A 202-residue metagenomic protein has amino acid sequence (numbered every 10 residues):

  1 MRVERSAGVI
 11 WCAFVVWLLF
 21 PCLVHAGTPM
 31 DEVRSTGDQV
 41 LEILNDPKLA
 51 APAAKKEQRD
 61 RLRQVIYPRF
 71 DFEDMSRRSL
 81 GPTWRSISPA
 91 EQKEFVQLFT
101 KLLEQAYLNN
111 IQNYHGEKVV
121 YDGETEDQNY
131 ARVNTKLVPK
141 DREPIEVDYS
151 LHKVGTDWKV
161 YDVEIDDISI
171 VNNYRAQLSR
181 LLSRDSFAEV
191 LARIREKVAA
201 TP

Functional and structural regions predicted by a protein language model:
M1-C12: Bacterial N-terminal signal peptides that target proteins for export
A13-F14, V24: Cleavable N-terminal signal peptides
L19-L23: N-terminal signal peptide c-region/cleavage motif recognized by signal peptidases
T28-Y107: Early exported N-terminus immediately downstream of N-terminal targeting peptides
D31, D46-A53, E57, S86-A90 (+6 more regions): Surface-exposed, polar/charged faces of alpha-helical domains in mature secreted/periplasmic/lumenal proteins
Q105-I145, I194-P202: Surface-exposed, charged secondary-structure patches
E146-N172: Short beta-strand edge/turn micro-motifs at domain boundaries
D162-P202: Low-complexity, intrinsically disordered terminal/linker segments enriched in charged and Gly/Pro repeats
